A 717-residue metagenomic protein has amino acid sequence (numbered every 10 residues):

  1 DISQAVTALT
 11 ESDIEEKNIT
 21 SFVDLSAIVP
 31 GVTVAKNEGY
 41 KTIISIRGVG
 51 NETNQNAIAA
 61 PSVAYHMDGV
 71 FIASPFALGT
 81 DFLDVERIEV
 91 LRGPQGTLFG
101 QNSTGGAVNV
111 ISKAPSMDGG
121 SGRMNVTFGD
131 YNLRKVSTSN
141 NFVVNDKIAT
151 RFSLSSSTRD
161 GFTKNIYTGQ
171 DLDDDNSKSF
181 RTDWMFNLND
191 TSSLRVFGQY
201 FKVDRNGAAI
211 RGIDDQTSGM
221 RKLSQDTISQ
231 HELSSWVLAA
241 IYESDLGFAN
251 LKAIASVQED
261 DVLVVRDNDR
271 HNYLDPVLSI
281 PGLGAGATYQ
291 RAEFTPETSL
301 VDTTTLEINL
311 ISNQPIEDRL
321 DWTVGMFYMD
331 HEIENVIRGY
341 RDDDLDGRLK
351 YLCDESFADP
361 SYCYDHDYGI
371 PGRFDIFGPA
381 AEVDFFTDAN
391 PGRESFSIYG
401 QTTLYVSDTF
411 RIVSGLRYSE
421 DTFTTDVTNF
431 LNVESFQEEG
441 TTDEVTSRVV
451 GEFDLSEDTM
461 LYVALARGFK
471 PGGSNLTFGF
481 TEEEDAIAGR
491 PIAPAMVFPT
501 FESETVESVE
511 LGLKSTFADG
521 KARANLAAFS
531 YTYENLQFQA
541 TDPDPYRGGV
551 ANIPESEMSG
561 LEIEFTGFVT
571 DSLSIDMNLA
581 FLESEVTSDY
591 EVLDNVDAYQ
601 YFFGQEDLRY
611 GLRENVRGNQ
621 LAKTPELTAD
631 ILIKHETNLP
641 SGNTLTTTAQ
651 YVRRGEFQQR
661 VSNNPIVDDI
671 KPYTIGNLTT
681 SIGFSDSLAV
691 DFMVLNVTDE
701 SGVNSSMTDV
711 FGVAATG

Functional and structural regions predicted by a protein language model:
D1-M117, L511: Acidic, small-polar-rich N-terminal luminal/periplasmic segments of exported/outer-membrane proteins
A60-S62, S74, L83-E86, R92 (+7 more regions): Outer-membrane beta-barrel translocator/receptor signature
K147, G169, D173-W322, M329-E332 (+1 more regions): Outer-membrane beta-barrel domain signature, strongest for Gram-negative TonB-dependent receptors and also present
T163-D171, A208-D226, D267-P296, R338-F386 (+6 more regions): Solvent-exposed loop segments that connect transmembrane elements
M185-N189, L310-N313, G325-M329, A389-Y531 (+2 more regions): Structural signature of Gram-negative outer-membrane beta-barrels, strongest in the C-terminal barrel of TonB-dependent
I241-L246, N250-N268, D454-Y462, F498-L561 (+4 more regions): Membrane-embedded beta-barrel scaffold of Gram-negative outer-membrane proteins
I311-N313, W322-G325, D408-I412, A527-T532 (+1 more regions): Gram-negative outer-membrane beta-barrel transporters
I575, Q650-S662, S681-G717: C-terminal beta-signal and adjacent terminal beta-strands/loops of Gram-negative outer-membrane beta-barrel proteins
